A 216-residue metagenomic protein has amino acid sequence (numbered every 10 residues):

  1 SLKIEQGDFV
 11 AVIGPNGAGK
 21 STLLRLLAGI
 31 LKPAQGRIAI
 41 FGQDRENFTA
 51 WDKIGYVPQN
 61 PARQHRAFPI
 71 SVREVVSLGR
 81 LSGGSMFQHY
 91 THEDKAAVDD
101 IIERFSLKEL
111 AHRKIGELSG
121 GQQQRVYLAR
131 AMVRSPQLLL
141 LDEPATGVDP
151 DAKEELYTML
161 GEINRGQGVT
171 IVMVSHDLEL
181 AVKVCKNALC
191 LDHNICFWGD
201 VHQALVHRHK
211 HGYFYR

Functional and structural regions predicted by a protein language model:
A28: Helix-to-loop junction immediately C-terminal to a conserved catalytic motif
G36-A50: Conserved ABC transporter NBD signature motif
S77, H92-L110: Conserved ABC ATPase "signature" region
K114-L118, Q122: Conserved ABC ATPase signature
L139-D142: Catalytic Walker B motif of ABC-type/P-loop ATPase nucleotide-binding domains
S175-H176: H-loop/switch region of ABC-family ATPase nucleotide-binding domains
A188-D200: H-loop (His-switch) and adjacent beta-strand-loop-beta switch element of ABC-type ATPase nucleotide-binding domains
